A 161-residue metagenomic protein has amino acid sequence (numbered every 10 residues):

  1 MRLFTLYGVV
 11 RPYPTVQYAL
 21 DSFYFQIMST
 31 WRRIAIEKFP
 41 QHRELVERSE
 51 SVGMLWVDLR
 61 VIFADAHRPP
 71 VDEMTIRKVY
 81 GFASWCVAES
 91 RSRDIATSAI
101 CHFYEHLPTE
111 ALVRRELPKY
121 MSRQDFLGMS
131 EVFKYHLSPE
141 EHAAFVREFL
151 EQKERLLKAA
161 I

Functional and structural regions predicted by a protein language model:
M1-F4, L20, V46, V113 (+3 more regions): Extended hydrophobic/Leu-rich segments
L3-G53, A160-I161: Long, low-complexity, highly charged intrinsically disordered regions
V9, L117-I161: Eukaryotic acidic, Ser/Thr-rich intrinsically disordered low-complexity regions
F23-Y24, S49, K78, S138 (+1 more regions): Intrinsically disordered, low-complexity regions enriched in Ser/Pro/Gly/Gln/His and often acidic
H42-V46, C86-S90, V132-H136: Helix-loop junctions that connect tandem helical modules in alpha-solenoid scaffolds
V52-F63: HEAT-repeat alpha-solenoid elements in large eukaryotic scaffold proteins
A64-D72: Extended amphipathic alpha-helical scaffold segments
V71-S130: Extended alpha-helical scaffolding segments
